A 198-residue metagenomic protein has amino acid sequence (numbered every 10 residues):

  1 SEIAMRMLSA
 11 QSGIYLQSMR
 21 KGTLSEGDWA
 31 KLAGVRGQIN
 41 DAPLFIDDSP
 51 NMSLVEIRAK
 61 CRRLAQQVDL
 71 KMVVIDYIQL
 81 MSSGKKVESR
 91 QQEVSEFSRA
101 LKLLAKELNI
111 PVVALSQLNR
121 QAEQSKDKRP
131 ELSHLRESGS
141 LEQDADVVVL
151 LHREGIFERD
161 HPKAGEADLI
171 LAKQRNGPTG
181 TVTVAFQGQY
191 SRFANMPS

Functional and structural regions predicted by a protein language model:
S1-D69, S83, V182-A185: Cytosolic-facing regulatory segments adjacent to core modules
E2-A4, D47-D168, Q189-S198: P-loop NTPase motor core
L169-I170, A185: C-terminal helical "lid" of AAA+/P-loop NTPase domains
K173: C-terminal catalytic and target-recognition region of SAM-dependent MTase-like enzymes, primarily methyltransferases
N176-P178: SF2 helicase/translocase ATPase core recognition
G180-T183, N195-M196: Short, charged, solvent-exposed linker or helix-capping segments at domain edges/interfaces that act as flexible hinges
